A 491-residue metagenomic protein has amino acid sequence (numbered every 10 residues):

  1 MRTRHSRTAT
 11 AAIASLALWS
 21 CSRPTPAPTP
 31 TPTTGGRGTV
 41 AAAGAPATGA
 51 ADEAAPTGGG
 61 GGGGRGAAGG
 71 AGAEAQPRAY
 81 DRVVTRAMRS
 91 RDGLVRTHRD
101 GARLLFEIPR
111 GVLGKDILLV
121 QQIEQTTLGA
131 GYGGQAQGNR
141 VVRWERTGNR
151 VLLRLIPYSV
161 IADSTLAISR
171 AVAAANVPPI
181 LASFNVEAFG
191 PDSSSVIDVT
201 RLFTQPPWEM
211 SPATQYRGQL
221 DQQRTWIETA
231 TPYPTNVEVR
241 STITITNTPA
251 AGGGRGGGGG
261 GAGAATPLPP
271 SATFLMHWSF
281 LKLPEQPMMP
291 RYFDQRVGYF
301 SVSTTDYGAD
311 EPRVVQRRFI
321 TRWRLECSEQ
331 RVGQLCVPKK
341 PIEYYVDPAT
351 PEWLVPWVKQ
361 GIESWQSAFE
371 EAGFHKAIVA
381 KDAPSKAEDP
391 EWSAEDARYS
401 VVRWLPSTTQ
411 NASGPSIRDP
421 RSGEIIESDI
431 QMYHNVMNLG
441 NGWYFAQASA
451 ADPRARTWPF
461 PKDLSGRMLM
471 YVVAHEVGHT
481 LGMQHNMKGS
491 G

Functional and structural regions predicted by a protein language model:
R2-T10: Bacterial N-terminal signal peptides that target proteins for export
L18-S20: C-terminal motif of bacterial Sec signal peptides marking the signal peptidase cleavage site
R23-L104, I108-T350, P356, A368 (+4 more regions): Auxiliary tRNA-acceptor-end handling modules of aminoacyl-tRNA synthetases
S364, A368-A372, E476, T480: Structured segments of extracytoplasmic/periplasmic soluble domains in secreted or envelope-associated proteins
A372-A383, Q484-M487: Surface-exposed patches in mature extracellular/periplasmic domains of secreted proteins
S465-L481: Short alpha-helix carrying the canonical HExxH Zn2+-binding catalytic motif
V477-G491: Catalytic Zn2+-binding segment of zinc metalloproteases
